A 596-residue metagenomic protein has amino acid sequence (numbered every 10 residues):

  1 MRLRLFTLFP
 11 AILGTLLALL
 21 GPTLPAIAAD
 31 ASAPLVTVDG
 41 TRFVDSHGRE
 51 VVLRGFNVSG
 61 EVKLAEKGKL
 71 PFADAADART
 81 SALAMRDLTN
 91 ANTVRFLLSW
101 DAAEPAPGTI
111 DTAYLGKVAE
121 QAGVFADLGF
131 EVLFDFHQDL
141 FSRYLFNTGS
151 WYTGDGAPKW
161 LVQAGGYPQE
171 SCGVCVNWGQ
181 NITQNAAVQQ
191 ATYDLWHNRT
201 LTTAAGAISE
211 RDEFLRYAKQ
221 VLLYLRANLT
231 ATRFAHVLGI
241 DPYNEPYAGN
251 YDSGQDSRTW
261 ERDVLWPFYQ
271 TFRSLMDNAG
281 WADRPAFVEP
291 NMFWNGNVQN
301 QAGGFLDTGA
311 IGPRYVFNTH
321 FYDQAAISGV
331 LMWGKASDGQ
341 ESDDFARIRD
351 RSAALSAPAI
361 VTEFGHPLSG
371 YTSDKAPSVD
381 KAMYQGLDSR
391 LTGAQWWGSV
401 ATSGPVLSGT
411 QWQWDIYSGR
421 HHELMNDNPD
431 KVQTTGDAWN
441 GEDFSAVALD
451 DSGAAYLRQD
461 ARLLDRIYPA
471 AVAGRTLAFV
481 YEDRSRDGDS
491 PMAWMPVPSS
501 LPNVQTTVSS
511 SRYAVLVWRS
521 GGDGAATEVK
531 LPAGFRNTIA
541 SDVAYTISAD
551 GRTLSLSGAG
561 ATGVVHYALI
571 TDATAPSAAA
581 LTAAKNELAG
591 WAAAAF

Functional and structural regions predicted by a protein language model:
R2-A28: Secretory targeting and sorting signals
P22-A28, A218, F287, S408 (+1 more regions): Signal peptide processing junction and immediate N-terminal pro/mature segment of secreted/exported proteins
A33, V38-D39, F43-V44, E50-L53 (+2 more regions): Active-site mouth of glycoside hydrolases
L35, D74, T202-P405: Extracellular glycoside hydrolase catalytic/binding regions
V36, D542-R552: Extracellular/luminal ectodomains and secreted, surface-exposed scaffolds of diverse proteins
L53-R54, I547-D550, L556: Short capping micro-motif at the N-terminus of alpha-helices
V132, A359, G409: Hydrophobic anchor at the start of a short beta-strand that flanks the dinucleotide cofactor-binding loop
L306-I311, N318, Y371-V543, L556-F596: Aromatic-rich peripheral "rim/lid" segments of glycoside hydrolase catalytic domains that contact and position glycan
